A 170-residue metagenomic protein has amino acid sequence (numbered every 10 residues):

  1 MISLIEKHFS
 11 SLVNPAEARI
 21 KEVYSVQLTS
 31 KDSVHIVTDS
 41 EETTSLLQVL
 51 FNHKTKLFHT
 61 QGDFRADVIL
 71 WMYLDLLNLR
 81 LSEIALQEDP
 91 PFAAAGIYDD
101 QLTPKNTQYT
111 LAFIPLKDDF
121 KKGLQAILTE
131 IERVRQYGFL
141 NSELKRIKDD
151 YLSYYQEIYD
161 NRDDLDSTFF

Functional and structural regions predicted by a protein language model:
M1, T44-R65, L81-F170: M16 family metallopeptidases and their MPP-like homologs
M1-T44, D149, S153-Y159: An aromatic/glycine/proline-enriched structural segment found at the starts of mature extracellular/organellar domains
V13-A16, S25-S30, K54-T55, Y73-D75 (+1 more regions): A short linear-motif detector with a strong N-terminal bias
A66, L70, L74: Long, His/Glu/Asp-enriched segments that create or flank divalent metal/ion-associated functional microenvironments
N78: Active-site and adjacent loop segments of nucleotide-processing enzymes that use two-metal-ion phosphate chemistry
